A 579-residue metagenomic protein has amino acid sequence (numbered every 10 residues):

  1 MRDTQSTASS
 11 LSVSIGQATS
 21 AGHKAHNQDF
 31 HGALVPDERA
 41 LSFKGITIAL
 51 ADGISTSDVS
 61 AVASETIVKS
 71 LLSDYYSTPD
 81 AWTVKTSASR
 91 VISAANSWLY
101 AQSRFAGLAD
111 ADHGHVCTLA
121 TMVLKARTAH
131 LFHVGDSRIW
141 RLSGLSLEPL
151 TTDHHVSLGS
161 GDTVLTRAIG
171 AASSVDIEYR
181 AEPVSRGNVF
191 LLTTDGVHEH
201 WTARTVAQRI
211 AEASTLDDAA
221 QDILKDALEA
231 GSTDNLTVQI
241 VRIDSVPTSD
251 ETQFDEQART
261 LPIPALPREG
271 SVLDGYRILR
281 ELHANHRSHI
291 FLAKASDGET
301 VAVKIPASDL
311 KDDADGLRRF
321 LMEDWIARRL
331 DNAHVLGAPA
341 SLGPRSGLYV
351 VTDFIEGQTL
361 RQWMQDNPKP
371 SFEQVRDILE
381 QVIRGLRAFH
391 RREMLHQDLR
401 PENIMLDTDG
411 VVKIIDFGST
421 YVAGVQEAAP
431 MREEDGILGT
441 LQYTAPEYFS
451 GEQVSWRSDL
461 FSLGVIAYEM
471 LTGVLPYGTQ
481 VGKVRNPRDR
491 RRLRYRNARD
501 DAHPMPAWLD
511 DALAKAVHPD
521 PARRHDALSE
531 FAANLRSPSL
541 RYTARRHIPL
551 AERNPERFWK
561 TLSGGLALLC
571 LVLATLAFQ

Functional and structural regions predicted by a protein language model:
M1-A302, P306-M322, R329-D331, G343-Y349 (+2 more regions): PP2C/PPM-type serine/threonine phosphatase catalytic domain
D331-P339: Conserved HxN/HPN-centered segment at the entrance to the catalytic loop of eukaryotic protein kinase-like domains
R345-T359: Conserved short submotifs of the Hanks-type protein kinase catalytic core that shape the nucleotide-binding pocket
L360-P370: AlphaC helix of the protein kinase catalytic domain
I378-L379: Activation segment signature within eukaryotic-like protein kinase domains
R384-M394: Protein kinase catalytic-loop region centered on the HRD/HxD motif
Q442-Y542: C-terminal lobe helix-coil module of Hanks-type protein kinase domains
